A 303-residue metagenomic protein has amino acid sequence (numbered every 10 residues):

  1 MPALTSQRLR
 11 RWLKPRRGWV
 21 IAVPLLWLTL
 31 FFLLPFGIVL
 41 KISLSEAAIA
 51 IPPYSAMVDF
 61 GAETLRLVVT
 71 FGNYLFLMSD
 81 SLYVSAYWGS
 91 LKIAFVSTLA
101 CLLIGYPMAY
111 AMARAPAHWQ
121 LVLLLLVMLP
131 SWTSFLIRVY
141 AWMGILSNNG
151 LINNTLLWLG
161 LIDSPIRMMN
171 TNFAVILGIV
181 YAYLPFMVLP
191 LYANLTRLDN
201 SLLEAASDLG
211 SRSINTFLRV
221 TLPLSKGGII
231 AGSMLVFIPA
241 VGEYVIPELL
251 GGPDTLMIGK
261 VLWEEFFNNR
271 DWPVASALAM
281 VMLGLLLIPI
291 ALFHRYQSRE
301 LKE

Functional and structural regions predicted by a protein language model:
P2-E46, A111, L121, L125: N-terminal signal-anchor/first transmembrane alpha helix
P2-L4, R8, W19, Y192-S207 (+1 more regions): C-terminal transmembrane helix and the adjacent membrane-cytosol boundary/short C-terminal tail of inner/organellar
R10, G61-A62, V139-V180, I214 (+1 more regions): Membrane-interfacial helix termini and adjacent extracytoplasmic/periplasmic loops of multi-pass transporters
R11-R17, A47, F60, Y74 (+3 more regions): Interhelical loop and adjacent transmembrane-helix boundary motif in polytopic membrane transport permeases
V20-I21, P107-I145, L203-E204, F217-L218 (+1 more regions): Cytoplasmic-entry segments and transmembrane alpha-helices of multi-pass inner-membrane transporters
V23, L125, L129, Y181 (+2 more regions): Transmembrane alpha-helices
L33-S81, G252-P253, E303: Short membrane-interfacial helix/loop motifs at transmembrane-helix boundaries
S79-R114, V180: Transmembrane alpha-helix signature in integral membrane proteins
